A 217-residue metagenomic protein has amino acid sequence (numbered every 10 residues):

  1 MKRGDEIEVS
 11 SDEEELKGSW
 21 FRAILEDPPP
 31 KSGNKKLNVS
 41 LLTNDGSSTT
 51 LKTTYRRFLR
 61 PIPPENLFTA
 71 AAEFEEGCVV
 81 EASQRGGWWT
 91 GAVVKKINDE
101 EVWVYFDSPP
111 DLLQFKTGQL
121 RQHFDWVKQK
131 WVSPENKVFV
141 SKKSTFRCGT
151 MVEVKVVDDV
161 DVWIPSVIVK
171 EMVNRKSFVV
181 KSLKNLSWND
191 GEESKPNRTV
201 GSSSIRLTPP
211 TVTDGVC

Functional and structural regions predicted by a protein language model:
M1-C217: Eukaryotic chromatin- and chromosome-associated nuclear factors, especially histone mark writers/erasers/readers
